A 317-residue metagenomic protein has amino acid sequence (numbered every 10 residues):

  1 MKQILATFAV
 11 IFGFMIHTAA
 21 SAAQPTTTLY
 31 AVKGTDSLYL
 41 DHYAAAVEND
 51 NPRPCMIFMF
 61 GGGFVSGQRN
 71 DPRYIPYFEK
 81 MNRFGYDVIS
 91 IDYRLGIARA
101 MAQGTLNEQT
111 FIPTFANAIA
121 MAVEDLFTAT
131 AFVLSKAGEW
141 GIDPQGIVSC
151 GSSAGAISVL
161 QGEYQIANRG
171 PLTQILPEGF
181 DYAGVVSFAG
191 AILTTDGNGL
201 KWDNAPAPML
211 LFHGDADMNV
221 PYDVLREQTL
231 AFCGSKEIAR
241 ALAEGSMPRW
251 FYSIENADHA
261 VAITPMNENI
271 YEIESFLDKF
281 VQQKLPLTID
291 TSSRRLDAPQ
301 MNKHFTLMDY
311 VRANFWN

Functional and structural regions predicted by a protein language model:
S21-N51: N-terminal cap/lid segment of alpha/beta-hydrolase-fold proteins
N51-G63: Short beta-strand element of the alpha/beta-hydrolase
Q68-R69, Y93-A120: Cap/lid segment of the alpha/beta-hydrolase catalytic domain
R69-I91, A98-A100: Short amphipathic alpha-helix adjacent to the substrate-entry channel of hydrolases
E108-E139: Alpha/beta-hydrolase active-site loop
T130-A205: Primarily recognizes the serine-hydrolase "nucleophile elbow" in alpha/beta-hydrolase and SGNH/GDSL folds
T173-G245: The feature captures the conserved acid-bearing segment of alpha/beta-hydrolase catalytic domains
R240-N317: C-terminal catalytic histidine-bearing segment of alpha/beta-hydrolase fold enzymes
